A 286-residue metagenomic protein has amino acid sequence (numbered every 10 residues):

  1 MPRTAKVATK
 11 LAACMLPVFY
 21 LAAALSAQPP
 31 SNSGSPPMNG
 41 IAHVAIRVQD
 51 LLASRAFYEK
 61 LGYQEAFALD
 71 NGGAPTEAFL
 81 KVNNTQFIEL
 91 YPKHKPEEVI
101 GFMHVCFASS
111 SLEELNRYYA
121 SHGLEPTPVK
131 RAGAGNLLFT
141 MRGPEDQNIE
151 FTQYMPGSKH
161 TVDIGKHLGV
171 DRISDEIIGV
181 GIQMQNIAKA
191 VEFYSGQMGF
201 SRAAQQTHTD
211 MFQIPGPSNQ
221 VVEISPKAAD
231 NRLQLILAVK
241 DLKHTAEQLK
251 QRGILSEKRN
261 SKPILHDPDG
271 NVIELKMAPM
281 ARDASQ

Functional and structural regions predicted by a protein language model:
M1-A8: N-terminal secretory signal peptides that target proteins for export/translocation
K10-A24: Bacterial N-terminal signal peptides
L16, S33-S35, L69, F79 (+4 more regions): Residues embedded in well-ordered secondary-structure elements
Q28-S35, R117-E176, G181-I182, Q205-T207 (+2 more regions): Vicinal oxygen chelate
P36-N39, A45-F87, S121, V129 (+2 more regions): Core segments of cupin and vicinal oxygen chelate
N39-Q49, A78-K81, K95-Y119, L137-R142 (+5 more regions): Vicinal oxygen chelate
Q64-V99, N148-P156, F200-L233, P268 (+1 more regions): Conserved short beta-strand elements that form part of the metal-binding/catalytic scaffold of enzyme active sites
E65, V99-F102, T161-D163, L233-L237 (+2 more regions): A short, polar/proline- and glycine-enriched secondary-structure boundary/capping micro-motif
